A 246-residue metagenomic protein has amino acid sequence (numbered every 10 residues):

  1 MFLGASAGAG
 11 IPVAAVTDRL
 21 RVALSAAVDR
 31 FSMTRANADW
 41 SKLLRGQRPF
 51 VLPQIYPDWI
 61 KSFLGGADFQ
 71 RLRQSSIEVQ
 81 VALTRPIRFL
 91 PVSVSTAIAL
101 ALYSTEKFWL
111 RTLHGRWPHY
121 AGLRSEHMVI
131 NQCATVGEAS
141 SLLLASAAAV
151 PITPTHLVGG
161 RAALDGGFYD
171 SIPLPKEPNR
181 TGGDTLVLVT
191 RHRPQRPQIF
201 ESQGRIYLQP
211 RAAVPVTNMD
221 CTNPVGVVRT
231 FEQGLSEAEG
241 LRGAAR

Functional and structural regions predicted by a protein language model:
M1-F2, V13-R246: Patatin-like phospholipase
G4, G8: Gly/Ala-rich beta-loop-alpha elbow adjacent to hydrolase catalytic centers
